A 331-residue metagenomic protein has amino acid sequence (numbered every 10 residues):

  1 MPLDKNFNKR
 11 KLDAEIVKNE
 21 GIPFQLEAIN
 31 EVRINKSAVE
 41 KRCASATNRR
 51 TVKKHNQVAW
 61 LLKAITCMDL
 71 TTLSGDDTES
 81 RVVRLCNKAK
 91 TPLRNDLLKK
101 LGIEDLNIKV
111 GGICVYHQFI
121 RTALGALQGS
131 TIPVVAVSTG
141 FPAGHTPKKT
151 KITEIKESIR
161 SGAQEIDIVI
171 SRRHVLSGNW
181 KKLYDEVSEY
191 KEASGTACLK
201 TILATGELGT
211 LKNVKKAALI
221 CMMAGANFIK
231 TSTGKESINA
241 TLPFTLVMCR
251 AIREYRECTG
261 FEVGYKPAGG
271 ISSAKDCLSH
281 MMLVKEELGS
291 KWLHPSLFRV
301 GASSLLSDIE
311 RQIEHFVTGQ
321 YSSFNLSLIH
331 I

Functional and structural regions predicted by a protein language model:
P2-T139: N-terminal capping/small domains of soluble enzymes
V58-A59, T78-I108, Q118-F261, Y265 (+2 more regions): Alpha/beta enzyme core
I120-R121, S303-L306: Alpha-helix N-cap/helix-start and coil->helix boundary motif
A268: Terminal helix/beta-alpha structural elements that buttress the NAD(P)+-binding lobe
I271: Short donor-sugar binding/catalytic loops of nucleotide-sugar-dependent glycosyltransferases, especially enzymes
L297-R299, S303: C-terminal "cap" of GNAT-fold acetyltransferases
D308-I313: Eukaryotic acidic, Ser/Thr-rich intrinsically disordered low-complexity regions
I329-I331: Conserved small/polar residues in nucleotide/adenosyl-binding loops
